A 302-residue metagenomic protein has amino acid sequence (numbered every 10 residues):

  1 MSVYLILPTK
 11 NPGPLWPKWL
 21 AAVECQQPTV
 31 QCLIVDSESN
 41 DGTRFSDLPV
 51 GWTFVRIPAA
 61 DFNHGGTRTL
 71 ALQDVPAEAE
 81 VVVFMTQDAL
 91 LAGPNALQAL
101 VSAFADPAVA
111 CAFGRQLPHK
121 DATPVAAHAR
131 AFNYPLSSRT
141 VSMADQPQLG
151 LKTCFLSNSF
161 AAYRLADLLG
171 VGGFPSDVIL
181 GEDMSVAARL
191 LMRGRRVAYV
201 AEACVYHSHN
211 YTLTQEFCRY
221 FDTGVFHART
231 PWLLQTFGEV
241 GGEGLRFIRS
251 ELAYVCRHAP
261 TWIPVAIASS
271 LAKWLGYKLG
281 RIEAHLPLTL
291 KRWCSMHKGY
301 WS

Functional and structural regions predicted by a protein language model:
N11-C25: Short, well-formed alpha-helical segments that are part of the catalytic scaffolds of diverse glycosyltransferases
D36-R44, A89-L90: A conserved acidic beta->alpha catalytic loop
P58-V75: Glycine-rich, basic loop-to-helix element that forms the pyrophosphate-binding segment of sugar-nucleotide handling
A79-L90: Short beta-strand-to-loop acidic/aromatic patch adjacent to the donor-nucleotide binding site
L90, P94-A126: Conserved donor NDP-sugar-binding/catalytic core segment of glycosyltransferases
M143-Y163, I179: A recurrent flexible, glycine/aromatic-enriched loop bordering the glycosyltransferase active site that acts as
A161-Y163, D167-G172, D177-C204: A short, conserved alpha-helix in the catalytic core of glycosyltransferases
D222-V225, R229, T236-S302: Non-catalytic, C-terminal membrane-associated alpha-helical segments of glycosyltransferases
